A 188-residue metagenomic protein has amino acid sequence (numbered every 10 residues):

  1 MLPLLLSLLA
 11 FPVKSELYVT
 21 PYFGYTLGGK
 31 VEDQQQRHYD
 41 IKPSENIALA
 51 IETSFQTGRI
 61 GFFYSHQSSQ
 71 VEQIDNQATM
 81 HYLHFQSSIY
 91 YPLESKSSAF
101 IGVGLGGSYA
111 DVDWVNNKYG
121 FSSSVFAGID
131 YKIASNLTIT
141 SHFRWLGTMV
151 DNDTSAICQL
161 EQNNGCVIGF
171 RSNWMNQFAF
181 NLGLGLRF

Functional and structural regions predicted by a protein language model:
M1-L8: Bacterial N-terminal signal peptides
F11-R59, Q177-F188: Short glycine/proline- and aromatic-enriched beta-strand/turn motifs that initiate or cap beta-hairpins
E16, S98-F100, N136-T140: Structural motif
F23, Y64-H66, F143: A mature extracytoplasmic/lumenal domain signature
V31-Q34, S108-D111, N163-G169: Extracytoplasmic loops and strand-loop junctions of Gram-negative outer membrane beta-barrel proteins
Q36-Y39, A78-M80, N116-S122, A156-N163: Flexible, surface-exposed loop regions and adjacent strand-edge segments of Gram-negative outer-membrane beta-barrel
A50-S123, Y131-I133, M175-F188: Gram-negative (and chloroplast) outer-membrane scaffold detector with strong preference for beta-barrel transmembrane
I133-F188: Predominantly the C-terminal beta-signal and adjacent terminal strand-loop region of outer-membrane beta-barrel
